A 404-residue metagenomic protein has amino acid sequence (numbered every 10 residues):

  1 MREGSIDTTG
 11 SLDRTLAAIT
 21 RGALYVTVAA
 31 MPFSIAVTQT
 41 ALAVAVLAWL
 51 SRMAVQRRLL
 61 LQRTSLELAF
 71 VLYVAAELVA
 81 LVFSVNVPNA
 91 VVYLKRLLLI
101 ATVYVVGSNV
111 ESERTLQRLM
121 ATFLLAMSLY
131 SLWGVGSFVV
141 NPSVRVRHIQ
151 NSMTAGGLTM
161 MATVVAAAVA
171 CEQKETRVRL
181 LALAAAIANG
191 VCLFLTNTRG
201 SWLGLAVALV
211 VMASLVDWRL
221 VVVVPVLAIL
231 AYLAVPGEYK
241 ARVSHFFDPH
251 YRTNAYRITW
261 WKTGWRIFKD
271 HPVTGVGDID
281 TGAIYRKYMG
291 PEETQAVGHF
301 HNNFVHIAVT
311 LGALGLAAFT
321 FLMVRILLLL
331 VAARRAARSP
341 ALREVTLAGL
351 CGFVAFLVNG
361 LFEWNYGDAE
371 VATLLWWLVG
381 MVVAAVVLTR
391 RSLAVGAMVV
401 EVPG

Functional and structural regions predicted by a protein language model:
M1-V92, A101-T102, S108-A121, V169-R179 (+3 more regions): Transmembrane signal-anchor hairpin modules in multi-pass inner-membrane enzymes, especially those that act on
A23-Y25, V139-H148, T294-V305: Juxtamembrane membrane-water interface segments that cap and precede transmembrane helices
T27-V37, A308-L311, E344-A384: Membrane helix-loop boundary segments at the extracytoplasmic
F33-A41, V92-K95, H148-A162, G200 (+2 more regions): Membrane-interface micro-motifs in multi-pass membrane enzymes
A43, G312-M323: Hydrophobic alpha-helical transmembrane segments
A45, V74-V79, A101-V105, R114-P142 (+10 more regions): Alpha-helical transmembrane segments of multi-pass inner-membrane proteins
G136, V191, L195, A213-N254 (+4 more regions): A membrane-periplasm/extracellular boundary helix in multi-pass inner-membrane enzymes that assemble envelope glycans
F247-K262, D270, T274-L311: Long extracytoplasmic/lumenal interhelical loops at the membrane interface of multi-pass membrane proteins
